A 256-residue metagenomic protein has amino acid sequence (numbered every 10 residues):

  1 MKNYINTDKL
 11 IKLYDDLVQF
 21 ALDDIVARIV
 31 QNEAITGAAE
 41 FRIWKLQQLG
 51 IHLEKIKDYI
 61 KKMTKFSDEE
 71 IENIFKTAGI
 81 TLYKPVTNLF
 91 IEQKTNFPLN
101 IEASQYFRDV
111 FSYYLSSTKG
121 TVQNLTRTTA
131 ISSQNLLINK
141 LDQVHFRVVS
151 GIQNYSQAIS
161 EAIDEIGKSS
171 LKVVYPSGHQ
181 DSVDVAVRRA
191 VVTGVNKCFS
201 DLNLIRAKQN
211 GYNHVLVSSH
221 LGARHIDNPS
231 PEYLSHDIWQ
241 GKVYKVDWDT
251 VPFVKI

Functional and structural regions predicted by a protein language model:
M1-K255: Domain-core detector
